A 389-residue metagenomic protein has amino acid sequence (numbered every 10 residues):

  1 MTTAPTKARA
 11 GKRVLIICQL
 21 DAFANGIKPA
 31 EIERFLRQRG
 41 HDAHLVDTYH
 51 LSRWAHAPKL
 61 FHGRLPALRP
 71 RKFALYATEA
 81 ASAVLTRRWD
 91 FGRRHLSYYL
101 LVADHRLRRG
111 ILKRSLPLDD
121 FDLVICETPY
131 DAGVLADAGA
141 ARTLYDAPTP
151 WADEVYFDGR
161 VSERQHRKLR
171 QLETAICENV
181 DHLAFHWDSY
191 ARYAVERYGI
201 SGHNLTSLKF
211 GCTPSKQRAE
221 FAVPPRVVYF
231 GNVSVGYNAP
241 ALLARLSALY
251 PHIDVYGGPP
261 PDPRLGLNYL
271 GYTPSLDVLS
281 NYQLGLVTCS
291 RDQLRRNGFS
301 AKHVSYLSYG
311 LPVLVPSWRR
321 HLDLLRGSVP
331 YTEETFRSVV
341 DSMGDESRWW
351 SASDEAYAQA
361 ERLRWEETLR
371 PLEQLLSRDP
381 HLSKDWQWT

Functional and structural regions predicted by a protein language model:
M1-R64, D119, H182, A241-L249: N-terminal subdomain of nucleotide-sugar transferases
F35, F210-V278, H303: Conserved catalytic-core segment of nucleotide-activated headgroup transferases in glycan assembly
A103-L118, G133, Y145, W151-D153 (+1 more regions): Membrane-proximal helix-turn-helix segments that form the acceptor-binding/catalytic region of lipid-linked
L123-I125, A138-V155: Active-site proximal beta-strand in glycosyltransferases
G133-L135, V155, T174-H203, D323: A short, active-site helix/loop in glycosyltransferases that binds the activated sugar's phosphate group
Q217, E334-S338, G344-Q387: A charged, aromatic-enriched C-terminal amphipathic alpha-helix characteristic of glycosyltransferases across folds
S234-Y237, L276-S280, G285-S308, L314-L324: Nucleotide-sugar-dependent
L322-S342: Change "using UDP/GDP/dTDP sugars" to "using nucleotide sugars
